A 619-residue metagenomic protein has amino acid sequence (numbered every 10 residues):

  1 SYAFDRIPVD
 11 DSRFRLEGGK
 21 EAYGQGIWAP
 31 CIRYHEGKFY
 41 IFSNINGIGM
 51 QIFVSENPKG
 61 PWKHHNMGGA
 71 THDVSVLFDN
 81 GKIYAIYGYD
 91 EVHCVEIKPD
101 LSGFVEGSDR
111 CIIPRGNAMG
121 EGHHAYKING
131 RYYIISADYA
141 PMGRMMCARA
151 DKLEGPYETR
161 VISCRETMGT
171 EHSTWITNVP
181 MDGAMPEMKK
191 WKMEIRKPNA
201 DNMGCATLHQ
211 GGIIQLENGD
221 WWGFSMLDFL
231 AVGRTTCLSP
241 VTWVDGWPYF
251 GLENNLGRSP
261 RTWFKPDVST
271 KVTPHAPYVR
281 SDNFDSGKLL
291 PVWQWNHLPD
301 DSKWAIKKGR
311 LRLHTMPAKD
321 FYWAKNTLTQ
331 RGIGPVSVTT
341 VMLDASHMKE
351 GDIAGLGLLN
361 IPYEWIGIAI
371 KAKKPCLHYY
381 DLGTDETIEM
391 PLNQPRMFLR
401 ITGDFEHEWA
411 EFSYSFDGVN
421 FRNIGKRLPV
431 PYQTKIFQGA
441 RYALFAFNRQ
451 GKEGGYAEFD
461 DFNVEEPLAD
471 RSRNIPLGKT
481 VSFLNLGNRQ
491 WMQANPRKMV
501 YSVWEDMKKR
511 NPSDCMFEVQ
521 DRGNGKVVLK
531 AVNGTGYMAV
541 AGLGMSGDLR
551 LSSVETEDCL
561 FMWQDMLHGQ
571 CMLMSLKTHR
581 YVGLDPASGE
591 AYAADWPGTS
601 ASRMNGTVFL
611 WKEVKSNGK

Functional and structural regions predicted by a protein language model:
S1-L477, S513-E518, D558-M562: Carbohydrate-active catalytic/glycan-binding domains of CAZyme proteins, especially the secreted or lumenal ectodomains
R471-K619: Lectin-like carbohydrate-binding module/patch detector with strong preference for beta-trefoil
